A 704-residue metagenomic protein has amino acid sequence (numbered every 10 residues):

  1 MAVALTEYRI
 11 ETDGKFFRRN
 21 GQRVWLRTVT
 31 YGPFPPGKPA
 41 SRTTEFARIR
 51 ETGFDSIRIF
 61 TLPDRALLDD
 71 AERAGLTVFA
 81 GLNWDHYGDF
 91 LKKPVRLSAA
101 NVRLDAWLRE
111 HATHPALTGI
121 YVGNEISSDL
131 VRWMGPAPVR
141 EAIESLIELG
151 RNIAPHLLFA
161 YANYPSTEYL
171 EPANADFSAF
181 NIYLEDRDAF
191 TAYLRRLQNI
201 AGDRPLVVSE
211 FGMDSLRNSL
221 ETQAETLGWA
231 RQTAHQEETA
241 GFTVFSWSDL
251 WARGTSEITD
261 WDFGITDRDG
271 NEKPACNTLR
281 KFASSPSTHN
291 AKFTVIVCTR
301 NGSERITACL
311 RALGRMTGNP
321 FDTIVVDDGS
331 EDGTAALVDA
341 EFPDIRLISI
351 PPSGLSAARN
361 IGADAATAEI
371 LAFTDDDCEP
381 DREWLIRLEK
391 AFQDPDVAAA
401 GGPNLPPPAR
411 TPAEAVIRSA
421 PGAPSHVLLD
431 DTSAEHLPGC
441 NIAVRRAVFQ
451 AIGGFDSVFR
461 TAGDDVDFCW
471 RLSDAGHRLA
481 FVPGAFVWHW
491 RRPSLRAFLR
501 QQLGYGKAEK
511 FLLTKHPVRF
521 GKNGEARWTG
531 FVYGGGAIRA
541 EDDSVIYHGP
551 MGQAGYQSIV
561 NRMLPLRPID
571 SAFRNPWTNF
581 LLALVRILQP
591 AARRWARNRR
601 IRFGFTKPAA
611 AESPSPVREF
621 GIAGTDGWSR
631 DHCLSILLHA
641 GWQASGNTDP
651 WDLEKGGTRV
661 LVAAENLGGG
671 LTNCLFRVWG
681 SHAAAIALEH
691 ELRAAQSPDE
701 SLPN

Functional and structural regions predicted by a protein language model:
E11-G14, R18-A175: Active-site mouth of glycoside hydrolases
F245-K292: Aromatic-rich peripheral "rim/lid" segments of glycoside hydrolase catalytic domains that contact and position glycan
R311-P320: Short, acidic, metal-binding catalytic loop of nucleotide-sugar glycosyltransferases
A312, D327-A336, C378: A conserved acidic beta->alpha catalytic loop
I350-A366, L428, T432, C440: Glycine-rich, basic loop-to-helix element that forms the pyrophosphate-binding segment of sugar-nucleotide handling
L371: Short aromatic/hydrophobic "clamp" motif used to bind/position activated sugar donors
E383-E414, R478, W490: Conserved donor NDP-sugar-binding/catalytic core segment of glycosyltransferases
G402-P403, I417-E435, Q450: Short, flexible, basic/aromatic active-site loop/helix in glycosyltransferases
